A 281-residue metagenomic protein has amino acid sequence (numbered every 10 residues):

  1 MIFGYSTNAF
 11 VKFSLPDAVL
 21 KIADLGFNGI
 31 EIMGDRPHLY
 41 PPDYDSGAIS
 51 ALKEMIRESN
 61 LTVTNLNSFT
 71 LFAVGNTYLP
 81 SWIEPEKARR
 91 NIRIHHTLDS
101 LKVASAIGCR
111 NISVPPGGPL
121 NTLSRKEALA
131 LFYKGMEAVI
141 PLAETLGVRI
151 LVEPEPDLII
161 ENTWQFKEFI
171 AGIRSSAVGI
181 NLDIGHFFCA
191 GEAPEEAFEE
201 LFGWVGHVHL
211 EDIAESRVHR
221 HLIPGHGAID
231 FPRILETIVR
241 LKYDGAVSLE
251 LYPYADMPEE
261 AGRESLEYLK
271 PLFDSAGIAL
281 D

Functional and structural regions predicted by a protein language model:
M1-G4, V11-G26, S50, R57 (+3 more regions): Histidine-acidic metal/acid-base catalytic patches
A9-V11, G34-R36, F69-F72, P116-L120 (+4 more regions): Active-site-proximal loop/turn and secondary-structure-junction residues that shape catalytic pockets, frequently
P16-D17, E58, A73-G179, C189 (+2 more regions): Active-site acidic/histidine proton-transfer and metal-coordination neighborhood in alpha/beta enzyme cores
N28-M33, T64-F69, V114, F202-A214: Non-cysteine beta-strand/loop elements that form the S-adenosyl-L-methionine
E31-I32, V63-S68, C109-P116, I150-E153 (+1 more regions): Short beta-strand segments at enzyme active-site cores
M33-I56, P116-L120: Glycine-rich, proline-tolerant flexible connector loops at the mouths of alpha/beta enzymes
L39, P80-E84, R220-G225: Short glycine-enriched, charge-decorated loop/helix-capping segments at active-site entrances that position
P41-I49, G75, R125, P258-E259: Metal-dependent catalytic neighborhoods of phosphoester/phosphodiester hydrolases
